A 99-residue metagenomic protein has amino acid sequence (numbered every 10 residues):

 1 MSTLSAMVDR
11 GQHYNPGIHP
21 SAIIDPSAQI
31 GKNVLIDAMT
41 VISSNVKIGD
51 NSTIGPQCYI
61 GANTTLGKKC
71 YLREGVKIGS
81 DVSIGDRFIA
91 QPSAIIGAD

Functional and structural regions predicted by a protein language model:
M1-S21, K32-N33: Short, basic phosphate-binding NTP loop
G17-A98: Structural signal for interior beta-strand "rungs" in well-ordered beta-sheet cores of soluble enzyme domains
